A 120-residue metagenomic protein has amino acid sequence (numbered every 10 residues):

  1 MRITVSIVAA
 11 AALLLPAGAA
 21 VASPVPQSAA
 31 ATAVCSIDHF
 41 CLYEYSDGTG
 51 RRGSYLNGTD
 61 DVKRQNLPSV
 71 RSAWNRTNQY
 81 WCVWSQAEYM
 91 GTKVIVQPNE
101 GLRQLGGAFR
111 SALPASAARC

Functional and structural regions predicted by a protein language model:
R2-C120: Compact beta-sheet-dominated domain cores in extracellular/mature segments
